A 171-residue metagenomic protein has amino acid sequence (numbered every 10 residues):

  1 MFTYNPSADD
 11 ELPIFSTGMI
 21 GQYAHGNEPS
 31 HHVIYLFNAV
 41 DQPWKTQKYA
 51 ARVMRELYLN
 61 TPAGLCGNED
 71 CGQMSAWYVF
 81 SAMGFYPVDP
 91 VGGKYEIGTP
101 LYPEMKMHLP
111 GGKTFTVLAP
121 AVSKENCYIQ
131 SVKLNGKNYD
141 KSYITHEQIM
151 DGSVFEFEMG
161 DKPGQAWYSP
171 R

Functional and structural regions predicted by a protein language model:
M1-T116, A121, E147, V154: Active-site core of glycosidic bond-cleaving carbohydrate-active enzymes
V88, N126, K141-S142, Q165-Y168: Short helix/loop capping segments that flank catalytic or ligand/cofactor-binding pockets
P110, L134-K137: Short strand-turn-strand beta-turns centered on an Asx-Gly dipeptide
G112-T114, K124, Y139, K162-G164: Generic "edge-of-domain/loop-turn" microfeature
P120, K137, G160: Surface loops and adjacent helix of pleckstrin homology
C127-S131: Beta-strand-rich binding/interaction modules
G136-T145: Solvent-exposed beta-strand/loop surfaces of large extracellular or lumenal domains
H146-R171: C-terminal beta-strand-rich structural cap/linker in extracellular carbohydrate-active enzymes
